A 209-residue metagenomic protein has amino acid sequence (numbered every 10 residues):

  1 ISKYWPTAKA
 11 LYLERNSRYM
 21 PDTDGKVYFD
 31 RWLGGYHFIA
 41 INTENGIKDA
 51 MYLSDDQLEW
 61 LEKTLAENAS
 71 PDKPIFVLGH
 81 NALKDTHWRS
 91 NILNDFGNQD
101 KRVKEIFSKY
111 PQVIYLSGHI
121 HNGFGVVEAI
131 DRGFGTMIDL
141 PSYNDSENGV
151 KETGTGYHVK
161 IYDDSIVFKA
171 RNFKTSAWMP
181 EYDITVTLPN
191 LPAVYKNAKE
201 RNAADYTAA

Functional and structural regions predicted by a protein language model:
I1-A69, R102-Q112, G125-D145, G149-I166: Extended active-site neighborhood of metal-dependent phosphoesterases/phosphodiesterases
Y4-T7, H87-G97: Short, flexible/disordered intra-domain loops and linkers
N42-T43, L78-A82, H119-I120, N172: Short, well-ordered beta-to-alpha junction loops that form the rim of enzyme active sites and present histidine/acidic
N68-H87: Short acidic, glycine-rich surface-loop motifs adjacent to enzyme active sites
P74, Q112-G123: Metal-dependent active-site segment of extracytoplasmic phospho-/sulfohydrolases and closely related
F76, N94-Q99, F107-S108, Y115: Catalytic domains of cell-wall/extracellular-matrix polysaccharide-remodeling enzymes, centered on de-N-acetylation
H87-S90, E128, R171: Short, solvent-exposed loop/turn and secondary-structure capping segments
K160-A209: A short C-terminal boundary segment appended to hydrolase-like catalytic domains
